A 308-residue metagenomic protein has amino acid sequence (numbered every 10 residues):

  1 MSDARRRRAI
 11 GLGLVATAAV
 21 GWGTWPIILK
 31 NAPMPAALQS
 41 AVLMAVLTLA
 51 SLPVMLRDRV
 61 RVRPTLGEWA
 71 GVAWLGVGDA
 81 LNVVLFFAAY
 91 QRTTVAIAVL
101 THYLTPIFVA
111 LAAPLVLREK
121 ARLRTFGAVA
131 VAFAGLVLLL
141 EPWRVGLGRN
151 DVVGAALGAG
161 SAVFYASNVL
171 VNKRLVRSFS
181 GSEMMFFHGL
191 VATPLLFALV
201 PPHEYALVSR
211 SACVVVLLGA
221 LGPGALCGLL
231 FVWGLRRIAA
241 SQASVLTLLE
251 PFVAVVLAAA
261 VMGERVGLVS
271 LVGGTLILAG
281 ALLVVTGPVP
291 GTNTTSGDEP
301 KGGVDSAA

Functional and structural regions predicted by a protein language model:
M1-A41, V77, L85, L147-R174 (+1 more regions): Glycine-/small-residue-enriched transmembrane alpha-helix faces in small-molecule transporters and effluxers
R7-G11, P33-A41, P64-A70, E141-F164 (+2 more regions): Juxtamembrane helix-entry segments on the extracytoplasmic side of multipass membrane proteins
G11, P33-L81, F108, A112 (+4 more regions): Transmembrane alpha-helices of multi-pass small-molecule transport proteins
A16-T24, I28, V54, A73-A88 (+8 more regions): Hydrophobic alpha-helical transmembrane segments of multi-pass membrane transport proteins, especially secondary
A32, Q39, A89, T94 (+8 more regions): Hydrophobic/aromatic residues within transmembrane alpha-helices of multi-pass small-molecule transporters
L43-M44, E141-P142, A212-V214, L248-A308: C-terminal-most transmembrane helix of multi-pass membrane proteins
V46-A50, T101-L115, A130, L190-L195 (+2 more regions): Alpha-helical transmembrane segments of compact multi-pass small-molecule transporters, enriched in specific families
S51, A73, A112, A121-W143 (+3 more regions): Hydrophobic transmembrane alpha-helices of multi-pass small-molecule transport proteins
